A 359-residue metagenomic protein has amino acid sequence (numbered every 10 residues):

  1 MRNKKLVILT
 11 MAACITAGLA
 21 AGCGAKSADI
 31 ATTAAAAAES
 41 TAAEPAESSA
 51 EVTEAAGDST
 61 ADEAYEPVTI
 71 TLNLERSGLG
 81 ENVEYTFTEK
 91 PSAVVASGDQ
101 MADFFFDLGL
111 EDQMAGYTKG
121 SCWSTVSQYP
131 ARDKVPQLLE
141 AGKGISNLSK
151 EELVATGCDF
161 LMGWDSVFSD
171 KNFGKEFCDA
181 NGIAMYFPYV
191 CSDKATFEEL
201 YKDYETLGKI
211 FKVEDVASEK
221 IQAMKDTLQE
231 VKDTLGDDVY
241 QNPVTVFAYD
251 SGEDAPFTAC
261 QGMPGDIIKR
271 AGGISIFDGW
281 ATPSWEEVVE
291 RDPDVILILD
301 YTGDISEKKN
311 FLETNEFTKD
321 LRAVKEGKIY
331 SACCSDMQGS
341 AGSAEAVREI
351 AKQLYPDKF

Functional and structural regions predicted by a protein language model:
N3-L6, G24-F106, I210-F247, Y355-F359: Bacterial Sec-exported substrate-binding components of ABC uptake systems
K5-C14: Sec-dependent N-terminal signal peptides
G18-G22: C-terminal motif of bacterial Sec signal peptides marking the signal peptidase cleavage site
A93-S97, Q113-T118, F160-W164, A184-Y189 (+4 more regions): Structural recognition of the beta-strand scaffold that forms the well-ordered cores of secreted hydrolase catalytic
A96-T156, F160-S166, I276: A short, structured surface patch at a secondary-structure boundary
G120-W123, K143, F257-A281: Alpha-helical, coiled-coil/dimerization segments enriched in small aliphatic residues
W123-S127, G144, D165-F173, Y186-T206 (+2 more regions): Extracytoplasmic ligand-binding site segments that recognize negatively charged/polar headgroups
A180, T196-K212, S218-E219, I298-F359: Structured C-terminal subdomain patch of bacterial secreted/periplasmic proteins
